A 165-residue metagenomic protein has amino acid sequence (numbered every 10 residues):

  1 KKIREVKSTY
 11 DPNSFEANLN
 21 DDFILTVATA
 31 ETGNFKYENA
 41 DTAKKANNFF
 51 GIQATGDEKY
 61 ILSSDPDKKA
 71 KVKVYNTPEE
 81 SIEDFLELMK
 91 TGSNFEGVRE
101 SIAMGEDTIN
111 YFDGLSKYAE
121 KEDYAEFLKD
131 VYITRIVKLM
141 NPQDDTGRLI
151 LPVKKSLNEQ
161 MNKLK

Functional and structural regions predicted by a protein language model:
K1-K165: Catalytic cores of secreted/periplasmic lytic hydrolases that degrade extracellular macromolecules
